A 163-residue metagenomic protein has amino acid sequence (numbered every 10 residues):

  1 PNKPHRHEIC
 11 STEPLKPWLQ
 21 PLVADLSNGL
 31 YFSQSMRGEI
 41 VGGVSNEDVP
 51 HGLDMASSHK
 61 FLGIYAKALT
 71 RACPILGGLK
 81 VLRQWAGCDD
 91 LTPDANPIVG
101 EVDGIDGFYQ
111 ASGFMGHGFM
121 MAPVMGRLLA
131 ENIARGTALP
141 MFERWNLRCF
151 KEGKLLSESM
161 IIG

Functional and structural regions predicted by a protein language model:
P1-Q20: Central helical "cap/lid" subdomain
N2, S45-E47, G113-F114: Short strand-loop junctions, especially beta-strand C-caps/beta-turns that link beta-sheets to coils or alpha-helices
H5-R6, L19, Y65, A95 (+2 more regions): Hydrophobic alpha-helical segments typical of transmembrane helices and their membrane-interface/capping positions
H7-E8, I40, G118: Hydrophobic alpha-helical segments, especially transmembrane helices and their immediate juxtamembrane helical caps
P14-G107: Active-site lid/adjacent beta-loop-alpha segment flanking the redox-cofactor pocket in flavoenzymes
S27, T70-G163: C-terminal catalytic lobe of FAD-dependent flavoproteins
